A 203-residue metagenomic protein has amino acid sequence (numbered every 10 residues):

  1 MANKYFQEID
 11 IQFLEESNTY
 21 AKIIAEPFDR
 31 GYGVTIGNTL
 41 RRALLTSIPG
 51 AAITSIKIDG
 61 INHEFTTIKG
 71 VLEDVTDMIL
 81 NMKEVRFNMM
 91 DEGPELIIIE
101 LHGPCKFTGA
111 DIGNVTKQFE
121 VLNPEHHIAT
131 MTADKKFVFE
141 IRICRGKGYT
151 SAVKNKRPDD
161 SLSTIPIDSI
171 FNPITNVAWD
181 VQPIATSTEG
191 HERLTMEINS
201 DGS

Functional and structural regions predicted by a protein language model:
M1-S203: Protein-protein interaction/assembly regions in multi-subunit complexes
